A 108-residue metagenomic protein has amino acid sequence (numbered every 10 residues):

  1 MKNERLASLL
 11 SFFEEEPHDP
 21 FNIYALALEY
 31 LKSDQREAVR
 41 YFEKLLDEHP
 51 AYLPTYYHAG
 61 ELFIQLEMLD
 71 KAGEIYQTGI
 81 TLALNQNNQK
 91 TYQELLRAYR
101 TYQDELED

Functional and structural regions predicted by a protein language model:
K2, K71-E74, Y99-D108: Alpha-helical linker/edge segments of TPR/alpha-solenoid repeat scaffolds and analogous pre-/post-domain helices
E15, E48-H49, L82, Q86: Structural marker of alpha-solenoid helical repeat scaffolds
A25-L26, A59, G79, Y99: Structural register within alpha-helical repeat arrays
E29-Y30, F63, A83, Q103: Residue at a conserved register position within TPR or TPR-like alpha-solenoid repeats
K32-S33, L66, Q86, L106: Structural motif corresponding to the intra-repeat A-B loop/turn of tetratricopeptide repeats
